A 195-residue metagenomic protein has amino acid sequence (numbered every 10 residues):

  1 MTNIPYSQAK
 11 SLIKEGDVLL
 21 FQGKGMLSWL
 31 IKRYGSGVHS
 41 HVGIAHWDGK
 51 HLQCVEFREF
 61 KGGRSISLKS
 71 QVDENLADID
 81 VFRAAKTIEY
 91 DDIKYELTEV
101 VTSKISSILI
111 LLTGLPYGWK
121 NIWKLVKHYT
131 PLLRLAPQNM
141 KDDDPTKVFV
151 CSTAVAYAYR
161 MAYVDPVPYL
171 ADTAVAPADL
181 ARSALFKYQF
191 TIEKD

Functional and structural regions predicted by a protein language model:
M1-D195: Cysteine-nucleophile amide-bond enzymes
